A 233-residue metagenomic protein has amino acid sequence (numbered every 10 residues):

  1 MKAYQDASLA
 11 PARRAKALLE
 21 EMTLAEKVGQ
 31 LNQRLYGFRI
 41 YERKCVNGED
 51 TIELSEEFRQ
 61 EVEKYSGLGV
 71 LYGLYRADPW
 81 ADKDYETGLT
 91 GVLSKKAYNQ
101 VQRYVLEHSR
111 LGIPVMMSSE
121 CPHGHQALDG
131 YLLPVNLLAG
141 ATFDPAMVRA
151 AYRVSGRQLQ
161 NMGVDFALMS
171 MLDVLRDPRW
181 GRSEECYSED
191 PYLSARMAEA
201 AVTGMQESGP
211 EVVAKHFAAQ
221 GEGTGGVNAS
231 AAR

Functional and structural regions predicted by a protein language model:
M1-R233: Glycoside hydrolase catalytic-domain context in secreted enzymes
